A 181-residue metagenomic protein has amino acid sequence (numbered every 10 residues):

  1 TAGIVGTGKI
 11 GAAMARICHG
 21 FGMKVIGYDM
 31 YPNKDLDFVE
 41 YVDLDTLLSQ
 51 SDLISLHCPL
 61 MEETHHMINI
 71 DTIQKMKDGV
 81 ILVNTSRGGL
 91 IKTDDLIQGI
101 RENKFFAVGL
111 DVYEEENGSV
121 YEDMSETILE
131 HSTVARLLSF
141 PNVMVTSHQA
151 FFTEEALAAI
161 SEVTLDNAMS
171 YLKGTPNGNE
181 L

Functional and structural regions predicted by a protein language model:
T1-D78: Rossmann-like dinucleotide/phosphate-binding beta-alpha-beta segment
M30-Y31, P59-M61, S86-G88, Y113-E115: Histidine- and/or cysteine-centered catalytic micro-motif in compact active-site loops
G79, R87-L181: Rossmann-like dinucleotide-binding domain for NAD(H)/NADP(H)
V83: Glycine-rich nucleotide-phosphate-binding loops and adjacent flexible coil segments
